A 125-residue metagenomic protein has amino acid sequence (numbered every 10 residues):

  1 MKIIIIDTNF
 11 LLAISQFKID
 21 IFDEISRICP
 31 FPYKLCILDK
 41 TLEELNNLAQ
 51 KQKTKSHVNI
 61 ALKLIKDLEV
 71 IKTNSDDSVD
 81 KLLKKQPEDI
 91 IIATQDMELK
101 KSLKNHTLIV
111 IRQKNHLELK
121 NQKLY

Functional and structural regions predicted by a protein language model:
M1-D67: Domain-level signal for Mg2+-assisted phosphodiester chemistry and nucleotide/NA-binding surfaces in nucleic-acid
D39-Y125: Nuclease catalytic cores that cleave nucleic-acid phosphodiester bonds, predominantly acidic two-metal-ion
